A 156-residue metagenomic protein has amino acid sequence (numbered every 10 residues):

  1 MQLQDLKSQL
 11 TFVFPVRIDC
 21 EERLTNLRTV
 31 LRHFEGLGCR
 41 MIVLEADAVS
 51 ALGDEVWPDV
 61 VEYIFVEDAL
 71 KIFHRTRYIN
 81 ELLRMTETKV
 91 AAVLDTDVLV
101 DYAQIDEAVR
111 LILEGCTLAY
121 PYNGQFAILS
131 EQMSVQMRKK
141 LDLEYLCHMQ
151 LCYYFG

Functional and structural regions predicted by a protein language model:
M1-L31: N-proximal low-complexity "stem/linker" segments adjacent to membrane-targeting elements
F14-V16, E45-D47, L94: Short beta-strand/turn micro-motifs composed of small residues that flank or help shape donor/cofactor-binding pockets
I18-E22, D97-L99, Q125-F126: Short acidic, S/G/P-rich loop/turn micro-motifs used as interaction or catalytic elements
V30-E67: Acidic donor-binding segment of Leloir-type glycosyltransferases
A69-R77: A short, glycine-/small-residue-rich helix N-cap motif at loop->alpha-helix starts within glycosyltransferase
I79-V90: Active-site nucleotide-sugar/metal-binding loop of Leloir-type enzymes
K89-L99: Short beta-strand-to-loop acidic/aromatic patch adjacent to the donor-nucleotide binding site
D101-G156: Conserved catalytic core of nucleotide-sugar-dependent glycosyltransferases
